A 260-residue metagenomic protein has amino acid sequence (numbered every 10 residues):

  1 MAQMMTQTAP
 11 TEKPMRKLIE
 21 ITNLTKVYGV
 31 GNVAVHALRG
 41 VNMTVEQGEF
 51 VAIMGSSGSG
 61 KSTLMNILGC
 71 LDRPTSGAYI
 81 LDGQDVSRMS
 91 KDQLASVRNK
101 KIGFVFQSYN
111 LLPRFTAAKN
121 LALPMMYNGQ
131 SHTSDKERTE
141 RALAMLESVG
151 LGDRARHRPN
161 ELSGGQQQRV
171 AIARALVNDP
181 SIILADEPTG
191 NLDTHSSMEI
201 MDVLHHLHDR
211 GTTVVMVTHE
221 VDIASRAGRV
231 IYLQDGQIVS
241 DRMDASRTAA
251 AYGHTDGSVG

Functional and structural regions predicted by a protein language model:
M1-V27, S240-G260: ABC-family P-loop ATPase nucleotide-binding domain
R16-L233: ABC family nucleotide-binding domain
Q130, I223, V239, R247-T248: Flexible, glycine-rich phosphate/dinucleotide-binding loops and adjacent beta-alpha linkers at cofactor/substrate
V230-M243: H-loop (His-switch) and adjacent beta-strand-loop-beta switch element of ABC-type ATPase nucleotide-binding domains
